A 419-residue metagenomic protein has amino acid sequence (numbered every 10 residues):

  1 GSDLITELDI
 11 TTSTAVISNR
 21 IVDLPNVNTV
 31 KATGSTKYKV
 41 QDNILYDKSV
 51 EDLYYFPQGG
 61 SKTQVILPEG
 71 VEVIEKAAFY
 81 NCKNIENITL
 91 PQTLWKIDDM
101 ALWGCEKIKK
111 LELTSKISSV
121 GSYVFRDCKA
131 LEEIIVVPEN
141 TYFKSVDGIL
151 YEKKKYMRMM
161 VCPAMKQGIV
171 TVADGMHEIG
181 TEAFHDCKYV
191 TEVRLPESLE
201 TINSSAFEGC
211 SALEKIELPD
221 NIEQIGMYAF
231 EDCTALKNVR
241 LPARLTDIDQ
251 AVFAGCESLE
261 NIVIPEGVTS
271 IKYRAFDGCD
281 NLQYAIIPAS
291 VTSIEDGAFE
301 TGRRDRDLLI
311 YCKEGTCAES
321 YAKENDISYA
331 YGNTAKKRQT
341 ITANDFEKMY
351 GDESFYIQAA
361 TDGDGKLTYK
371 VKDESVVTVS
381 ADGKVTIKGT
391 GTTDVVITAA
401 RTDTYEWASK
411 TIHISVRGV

Functional and structural regions predicted by a protein language model:
S2-V16, L24-V73, K83-K96, C105-S119 (+11 more regions): Structural signature of tandem-repeat unit edges
I17-D23, R126, D403-K410: Surface-exposed interfaces of beta-sheet-rich extracellular modules
S18-V22, V65, M100, S122-Y123 (+2 more regions): Short, T/G/N/S-enriched strand-turn elements that build extracellular solenoid repeat scaffolds
R20, C317-D326: Short, aromatic/basic amphipathic alpha-helical patches
Y55, K76-A78, D99-A101, S122-V124 (+7 more regions): Consensus positions within tandem repeat domains that build extended binding/scaffold surfaces
P91, P196, P219, T334-V419: Extracytoplasmic soluble-region selector
F299-G302, N325: Acidic, glycine/polar-enriched metal-coordinating patches/loops that mediate binding to polyanionic ligands
